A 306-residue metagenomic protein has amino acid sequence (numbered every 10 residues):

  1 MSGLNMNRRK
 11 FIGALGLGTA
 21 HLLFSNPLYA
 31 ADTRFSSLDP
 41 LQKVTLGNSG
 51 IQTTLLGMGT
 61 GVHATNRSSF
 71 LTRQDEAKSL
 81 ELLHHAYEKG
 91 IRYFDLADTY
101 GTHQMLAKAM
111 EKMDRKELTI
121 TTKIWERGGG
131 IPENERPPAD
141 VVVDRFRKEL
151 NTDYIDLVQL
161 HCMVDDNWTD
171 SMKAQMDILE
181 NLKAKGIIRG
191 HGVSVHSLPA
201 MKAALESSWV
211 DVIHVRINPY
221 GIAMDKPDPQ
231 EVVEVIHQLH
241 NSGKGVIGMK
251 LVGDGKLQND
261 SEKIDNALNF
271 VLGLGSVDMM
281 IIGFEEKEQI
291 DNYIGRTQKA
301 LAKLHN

Functional and structural regions predicted by a protein language model:
S2-L118, F270: N-terminal binding-site loop/beta-alpha segment at the start of enzyme catalytic domains that lines or forms
R9, P40, M163-N306: Beta/alpha (TIM)-barrel catalytic core signal, keyed to glycine-rich beta->alpha loops juxtaposed to Asp/Glu that bind
L46, M58, F94, I120 (+4 more regions): Conserved, mostly hydrophobic/aromatic
N48-G50, A107-R115, R147-N151, L205-S208 (+1 more regions): Acidic (Asp/Glu)-rich catalytic clusters
H63-E76, E126-P137, Q258-N259: Active-site mouth loops of central-metabolism enzymes
L71-H85, E135-E149, S197-A203, K263-F270: Short, acidic/polar
K116-G130, H161: A short, structured active-site edge motif that brings together acidic residues
L150-D166: Active-site groove signature of glycoside hydrolases
